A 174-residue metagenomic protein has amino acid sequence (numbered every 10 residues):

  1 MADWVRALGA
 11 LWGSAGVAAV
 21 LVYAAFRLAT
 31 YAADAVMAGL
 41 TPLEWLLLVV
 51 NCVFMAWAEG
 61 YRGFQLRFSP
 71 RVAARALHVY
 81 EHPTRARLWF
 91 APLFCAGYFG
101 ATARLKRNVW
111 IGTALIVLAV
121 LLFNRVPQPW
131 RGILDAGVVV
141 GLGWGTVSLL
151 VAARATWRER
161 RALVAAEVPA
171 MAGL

Functional and structural regions predicted by a protein language model:
M1-A7, A35-P42, P129: Juxtamembrane loop-transmembrane helix junctions in multi-pass integral membrane proteins, especially the extracellular
M1-Y31, L142-G173: Cytosolic-side membrane-entry/anchor segment at the start of a transmembrane helix
G13-A25, V49-W57, F94, K106-L122: Hydrophobic alpha-helical transmembrane segments of multi-pass integral membrane proteins
A25-A35, G60-Q65, L121-R131: Juxtamembrane "helix-exit" motif on the non-cytosolic side of transmembrane helices
V36-A74, S148: Hydrophobic alpha-helical membrane-embedded segments
G60-T102: Membrane-proximal soluble regions of multi-pass membrane proteins
V72-P83, A101-L118, A165-L174: Alpha-helical membrane-embedding segments and immediately adjacent membrane-interface amphipathic helices
A103-G141: Hydrophobic alpha-helical transmembrane segments and immediately flanking/interface helices in integral membrane
